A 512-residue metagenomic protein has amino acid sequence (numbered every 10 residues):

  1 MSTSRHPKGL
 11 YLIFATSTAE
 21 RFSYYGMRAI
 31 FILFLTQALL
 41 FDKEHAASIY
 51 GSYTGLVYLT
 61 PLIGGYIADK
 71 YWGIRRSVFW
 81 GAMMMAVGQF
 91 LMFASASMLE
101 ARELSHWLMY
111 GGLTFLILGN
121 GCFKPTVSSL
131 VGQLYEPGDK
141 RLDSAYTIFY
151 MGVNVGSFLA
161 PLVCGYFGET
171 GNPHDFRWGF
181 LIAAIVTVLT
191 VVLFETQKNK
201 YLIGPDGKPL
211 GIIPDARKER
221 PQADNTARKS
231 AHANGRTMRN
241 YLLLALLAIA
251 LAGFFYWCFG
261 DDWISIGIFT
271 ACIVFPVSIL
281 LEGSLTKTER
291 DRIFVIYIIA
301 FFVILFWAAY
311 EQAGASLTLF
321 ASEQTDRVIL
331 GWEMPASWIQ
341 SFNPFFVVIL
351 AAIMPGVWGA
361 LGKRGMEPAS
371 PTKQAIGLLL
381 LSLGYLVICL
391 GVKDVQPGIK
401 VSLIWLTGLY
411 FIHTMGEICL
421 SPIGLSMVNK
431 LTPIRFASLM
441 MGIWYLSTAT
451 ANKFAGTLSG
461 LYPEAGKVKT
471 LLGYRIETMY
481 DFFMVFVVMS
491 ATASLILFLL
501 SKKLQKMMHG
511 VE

Functional and structural regions predicted by a protein language model:
M1-K8, P137-G138, G165-T318, E323-V328 (+3 more regions): Intracellular loop-helix junctions on the cytosolic face of multi-pass helical membrane proteins
T18, G88, R102-F123, A300 (+1 more regions): Hydrophobic core of transmembrane alpha-helices in multi-pass small-molecule transporters, especially MFS/SLC-type
A29-I49, E169, A313-I339: Short amphipathic helix-loop junctions that connect adjacent transmembrane helices in Major Facilitator Superfamily/SLC
G51-K70, A86, F158-A160, S341-M354 (+1 more regions): Central cavity-lining transmembrane alpha-helices of secondary-active solute carriers, predominantly the Major
V57, R141-G168, I182-T190, A245 (+2 more regions): Glycine-rich segments within core transmembrane alpha-helices of 12-TM secondary carriers
K70-M85, E289, A360-L379: Cytoplasmic membrane-interface "Motif A"-like loop-to-helix N-cap segments of 12-TM Major Facilitator Superfamily
G81-L104, I376-G398: C-terminal ends and interior cores of transmembrane alpha-helices in multi-pass membrane transporters/permeases
E103-H106, Y166-I185, F255-I266, M366-T372 (+2 more regions): A membrane-interface helix-boundary motif in multi-pass transporters
